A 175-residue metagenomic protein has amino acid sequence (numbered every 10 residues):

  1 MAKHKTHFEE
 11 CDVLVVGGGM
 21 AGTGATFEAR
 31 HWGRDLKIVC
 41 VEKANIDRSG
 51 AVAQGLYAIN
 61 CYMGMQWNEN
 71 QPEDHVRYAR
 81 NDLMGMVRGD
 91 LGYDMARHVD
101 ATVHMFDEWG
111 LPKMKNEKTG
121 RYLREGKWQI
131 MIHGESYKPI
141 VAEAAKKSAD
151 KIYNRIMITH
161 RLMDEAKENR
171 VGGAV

Functional and structural regions predicted by a protein language model:
M1-K3, A25: A generic local structural motif
K3-K5, L36-K37, E42-R170: Conserved N-terminal/central alpha/beta ligand/cofactor-binding core
F8-C11: Core beta-strand elements of the Rossmann-like FAD/NAD(P) dinucleotide-binding domain in flavoenzyme oxidoreductases
V13-C40: N-terminal Rossmann-like FAD-binding beta1-loop-alpha1 element of flavoenzymes
